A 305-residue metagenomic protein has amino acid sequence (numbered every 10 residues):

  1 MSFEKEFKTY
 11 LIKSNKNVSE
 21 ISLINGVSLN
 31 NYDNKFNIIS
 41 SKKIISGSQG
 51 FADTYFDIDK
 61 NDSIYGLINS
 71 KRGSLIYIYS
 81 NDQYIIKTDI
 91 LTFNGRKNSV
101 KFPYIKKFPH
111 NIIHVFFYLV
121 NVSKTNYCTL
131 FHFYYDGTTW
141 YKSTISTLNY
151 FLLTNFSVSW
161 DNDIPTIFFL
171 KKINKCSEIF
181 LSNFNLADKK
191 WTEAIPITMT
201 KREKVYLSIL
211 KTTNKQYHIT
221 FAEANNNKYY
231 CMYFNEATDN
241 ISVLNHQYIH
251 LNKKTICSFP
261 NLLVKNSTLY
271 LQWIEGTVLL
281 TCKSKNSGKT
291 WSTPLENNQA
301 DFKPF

Functional and structural regions predicted by a protein language model:
M1-F305: Extracellular, repeat-based ectodomains that mediate carbohydrate processing or recognition
